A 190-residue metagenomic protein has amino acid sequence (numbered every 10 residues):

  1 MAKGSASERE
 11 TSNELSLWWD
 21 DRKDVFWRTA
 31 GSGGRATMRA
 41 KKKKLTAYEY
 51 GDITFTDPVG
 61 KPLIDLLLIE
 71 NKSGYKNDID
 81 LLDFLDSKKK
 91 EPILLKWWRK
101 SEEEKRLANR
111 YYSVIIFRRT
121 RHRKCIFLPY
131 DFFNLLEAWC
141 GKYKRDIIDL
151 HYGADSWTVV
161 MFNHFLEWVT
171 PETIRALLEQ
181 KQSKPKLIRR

Functional and structural regions predicted by a protein language model:
M1-R190: Catalytic phosphate/metal-binding cores of nucleic-acid and nucleotide-processing enzymes, i.e., regions that mediate
